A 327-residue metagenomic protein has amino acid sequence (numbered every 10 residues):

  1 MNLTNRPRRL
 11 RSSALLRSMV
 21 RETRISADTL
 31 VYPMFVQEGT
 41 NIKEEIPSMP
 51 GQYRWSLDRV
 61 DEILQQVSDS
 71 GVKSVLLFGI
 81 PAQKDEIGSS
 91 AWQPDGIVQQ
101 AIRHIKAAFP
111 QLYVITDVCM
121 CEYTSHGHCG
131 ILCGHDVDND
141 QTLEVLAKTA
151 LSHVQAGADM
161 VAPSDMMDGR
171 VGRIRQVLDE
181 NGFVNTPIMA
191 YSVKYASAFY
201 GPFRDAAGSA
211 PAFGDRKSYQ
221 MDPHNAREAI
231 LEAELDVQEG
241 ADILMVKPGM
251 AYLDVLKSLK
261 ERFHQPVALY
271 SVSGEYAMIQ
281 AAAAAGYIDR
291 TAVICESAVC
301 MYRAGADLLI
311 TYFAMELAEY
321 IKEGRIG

Functional and structural regions predicted by a protein language model:
M1-R21: N-terminal amphipathic/basic leader segments beginning at the initiator methionine
S13, I25-V31, Q37-G327: Alpha/beta enzyme core
